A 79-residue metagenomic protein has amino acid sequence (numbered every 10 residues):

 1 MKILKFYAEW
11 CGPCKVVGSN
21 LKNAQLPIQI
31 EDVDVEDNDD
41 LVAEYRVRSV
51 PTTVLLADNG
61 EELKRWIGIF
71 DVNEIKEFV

Functional and structural regions predicted by a protein language model:
M1-Y7: Short active-site neighborhood of thiol/selenol oxidoreductases, capturing the structured segment around
F6, L26-D40: Thiol-based oxidoreductase modules, predominantly thioredoxin-like and allied folds used for disulfide exchange
C11-C14, T53: The canonical Cys-X-X-Cys-His
C14-L26: Typically the conserved alpha-helix immediately C-terminal to a functionally engaged Cys/Sec in thioredoxin-like
A24, E44-Y45: Chalcogenol-based redox active-site neighborhoods
R46-V54: Structural micro-motif
L55-V79: Non-catalytic, surface beta->alpha helical segment in thiol-disulfide oxidoreductase systems
